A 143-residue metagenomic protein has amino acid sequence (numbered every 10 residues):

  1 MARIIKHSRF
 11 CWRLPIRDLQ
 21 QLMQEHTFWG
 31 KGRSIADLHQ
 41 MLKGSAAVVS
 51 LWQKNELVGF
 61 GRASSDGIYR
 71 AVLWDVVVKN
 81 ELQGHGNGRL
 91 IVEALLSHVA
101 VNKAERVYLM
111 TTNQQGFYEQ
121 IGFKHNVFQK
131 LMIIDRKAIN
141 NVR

Functional and structural regions predicted by a protein language model:
M1-I35, Q129, V142-R143: Short amphipathic alpha-helix that is part of the acyltransferase structural core
R33-V76: A conserved beta-strand-loop-helix scaffold within acyl/acetyltransferase catalytic domains
K79: Residue-level recognition of the GNAT/N-acetyltransferase active site
L82-A94: Conserved acetyl-CoA pyrophosphate-binding loop and the N-cap/start of the following alpha-helix in GNAT-like
G88-R89, A138-V142: Accessory recognition modules or surfaces
V101-V107, T112-R136: Conserved active-site alpha-helix within GNAT-family acetyltransferase domains
